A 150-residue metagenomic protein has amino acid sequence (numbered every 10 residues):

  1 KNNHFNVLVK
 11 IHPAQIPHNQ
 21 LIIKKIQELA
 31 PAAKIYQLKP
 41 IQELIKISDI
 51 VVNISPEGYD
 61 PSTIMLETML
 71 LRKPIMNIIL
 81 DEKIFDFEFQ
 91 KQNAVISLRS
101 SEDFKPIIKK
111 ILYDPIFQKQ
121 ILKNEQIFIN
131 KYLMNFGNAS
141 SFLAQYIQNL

Functional and structural regions predicted by a protein language model:
K1: Histidine-anchored nucleotide/phosphate-binding helix
F5, A14-L71: Donor nucleotide-activated moiety binding/catalytic core segment of transferases that use nucleotide-activated donors
L8-H12, I78: Short internal beta-strands
K24-Q27, N53-N135: Catalytic binding pocket for nucleotide-activated donors in carbohydrate/polymer assembly enzymes
L44-I47, I107, Y146: CheY-like receiver
L133-L150: C-terminal alpha-helical cap of glycosyltransferases
